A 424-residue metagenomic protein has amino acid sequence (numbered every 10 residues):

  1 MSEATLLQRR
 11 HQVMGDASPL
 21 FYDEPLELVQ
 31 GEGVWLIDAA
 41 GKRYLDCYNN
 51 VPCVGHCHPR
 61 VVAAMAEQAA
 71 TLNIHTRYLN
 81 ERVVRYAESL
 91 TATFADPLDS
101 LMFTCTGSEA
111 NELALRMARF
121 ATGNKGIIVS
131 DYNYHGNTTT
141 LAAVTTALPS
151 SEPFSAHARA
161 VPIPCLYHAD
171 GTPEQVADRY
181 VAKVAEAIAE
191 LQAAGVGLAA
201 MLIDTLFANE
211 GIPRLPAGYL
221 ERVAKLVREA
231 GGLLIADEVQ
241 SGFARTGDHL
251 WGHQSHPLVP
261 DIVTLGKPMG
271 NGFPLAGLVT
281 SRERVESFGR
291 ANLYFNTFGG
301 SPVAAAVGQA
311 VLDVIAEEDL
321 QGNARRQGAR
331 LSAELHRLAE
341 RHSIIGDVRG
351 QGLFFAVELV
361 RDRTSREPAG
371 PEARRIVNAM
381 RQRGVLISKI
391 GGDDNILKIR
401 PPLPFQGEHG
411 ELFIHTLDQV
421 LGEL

Functional and structural regions predicted by a protein language model:
M1-L424: Conserved N-terminal phosphate-binding loop of PLP-dependent enzymes in the Aspartate aminotransferase
